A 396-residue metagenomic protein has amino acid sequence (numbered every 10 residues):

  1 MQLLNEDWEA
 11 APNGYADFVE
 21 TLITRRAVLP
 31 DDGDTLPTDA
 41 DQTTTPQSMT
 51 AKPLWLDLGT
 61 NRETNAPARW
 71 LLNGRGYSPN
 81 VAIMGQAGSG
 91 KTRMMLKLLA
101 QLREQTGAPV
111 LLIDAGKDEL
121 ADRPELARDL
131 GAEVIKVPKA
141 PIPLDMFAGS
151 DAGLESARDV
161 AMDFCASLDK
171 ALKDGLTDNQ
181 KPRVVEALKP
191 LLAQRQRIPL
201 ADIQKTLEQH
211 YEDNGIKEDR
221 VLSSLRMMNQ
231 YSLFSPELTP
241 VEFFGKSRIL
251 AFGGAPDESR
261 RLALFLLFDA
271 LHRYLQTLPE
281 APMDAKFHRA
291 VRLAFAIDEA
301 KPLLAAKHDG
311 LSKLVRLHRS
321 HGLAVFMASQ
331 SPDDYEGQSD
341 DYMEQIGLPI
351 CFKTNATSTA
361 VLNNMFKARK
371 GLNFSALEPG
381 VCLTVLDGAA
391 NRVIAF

Functional and structural regions predicted by a protein language model:
M1-Q86, M94, L98: Basic- and hydrophobic-enriched, low-structure N-terminal and domain-boundary segments that flank ATP-binding catalytic
Q2-P12, K173-L262, V325, S331: Non-catalytic, charge-rich alpha-helical accessory subdomains
L3, D7, A11-Y15, T35-L36 (+6 more regions): Conserved P-loop NTPase motor module
T60, L72-G74, A251-G254, E299 (+2 more regions): Flexible glycine-/small-residue-rich
A66-L72, G76-Q86, T92-L188: Switch/coupling segment of Walker-type NTPase motor domains
R69-K97, A255-A376: Conserved P-loop NTPase motor cores
L111, R248-L250, F295: Hydrophobic positions in the central parallel beta-sheet of the AAA+
G131, K246, I346-G347: Short, well-ordered alpha-helix to beta-strand connector turns
